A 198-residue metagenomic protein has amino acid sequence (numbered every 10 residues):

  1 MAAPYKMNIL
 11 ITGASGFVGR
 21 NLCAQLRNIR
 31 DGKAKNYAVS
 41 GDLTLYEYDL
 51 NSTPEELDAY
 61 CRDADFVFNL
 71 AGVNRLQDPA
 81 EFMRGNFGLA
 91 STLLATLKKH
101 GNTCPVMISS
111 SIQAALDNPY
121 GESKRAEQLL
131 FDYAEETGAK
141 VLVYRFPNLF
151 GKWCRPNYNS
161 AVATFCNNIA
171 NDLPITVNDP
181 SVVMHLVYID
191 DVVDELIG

Functional and structural regions predicted by a protein language model:
K6-G32: N-terminal Rossmann NAD(P)H-binding glycine-rich loop of SDR-like oxidoreductase domains
N8, G88-T137, V141-Y144: Conserved Rossmann-fold NAD(P)-dependent oxidoreductase catalytic core, especially the SDR/UDP-sugar
T12, G16, M83-F87, D117-Q128 (+2 more regions): Short-chain dehydrogenase/reductase
D31-L57: Adenosine-cofactor binding site in Rossmann-like domains, unifying the SAM/SAH pocket of S-adenosylmethionine-dependent
G41, L129-R155, N167, L173-V182: Conserved beta-loop-beta element that borders a ligand/cofactor-binding pocket
L50-T92, T96-H100, Q113-D117: NAD(P)H-binding glycine-rich loop region in Rossmannoid oxidoreductase-like domains and their noncatalytic homologs
N74, I112-A115, P147-C154: Active-site segment of SDR-like NAD(P)-dependent oxidoreductases
P156-T164, S181-G198: Substrate-positioning beta->alpha
